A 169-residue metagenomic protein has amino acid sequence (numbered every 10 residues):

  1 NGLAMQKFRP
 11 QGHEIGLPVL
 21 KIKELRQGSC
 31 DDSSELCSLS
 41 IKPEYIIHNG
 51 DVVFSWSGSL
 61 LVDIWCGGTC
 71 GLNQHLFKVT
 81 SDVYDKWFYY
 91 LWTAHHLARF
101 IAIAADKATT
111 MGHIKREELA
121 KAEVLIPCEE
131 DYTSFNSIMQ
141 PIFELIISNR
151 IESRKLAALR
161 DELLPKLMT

Functional and structural regions predicted by a protein language model:
N1-R9, G16-N49, G71-L72: Sequence-specific dsDNA recognition surfaces
N1-V19, Q27-G28, L125-C128, R154-T169: Amphipathic alpha-helical segments that form coiled-coils or helix-hairpins used for dimerization/assembly
F8-H13, L25, C30, E35 (+7 more regions): Short capping/connector residues at structural and topological boundaries
K21-I22, I41-A98, A104-K107, K115-R116: A short beta-sheet element
Y84, F88-L91, H95-R99, A105-A108 (+2 more regions): Amphipathic alpha-helical coiled-coil/heptad-repeat segments
